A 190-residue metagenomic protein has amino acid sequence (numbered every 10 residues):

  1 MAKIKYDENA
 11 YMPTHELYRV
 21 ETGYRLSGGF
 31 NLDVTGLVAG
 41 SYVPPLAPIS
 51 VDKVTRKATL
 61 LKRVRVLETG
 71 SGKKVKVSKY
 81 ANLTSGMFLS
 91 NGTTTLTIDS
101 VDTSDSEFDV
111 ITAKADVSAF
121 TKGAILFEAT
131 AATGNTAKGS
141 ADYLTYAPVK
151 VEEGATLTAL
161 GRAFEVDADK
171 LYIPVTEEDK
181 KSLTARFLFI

Functional and structural regions predicted by a protein language model:
M1-I190: Surface-exposed, low-hydrophobicity beta-strand/loop segments enriched in small/polar/acidic residues
